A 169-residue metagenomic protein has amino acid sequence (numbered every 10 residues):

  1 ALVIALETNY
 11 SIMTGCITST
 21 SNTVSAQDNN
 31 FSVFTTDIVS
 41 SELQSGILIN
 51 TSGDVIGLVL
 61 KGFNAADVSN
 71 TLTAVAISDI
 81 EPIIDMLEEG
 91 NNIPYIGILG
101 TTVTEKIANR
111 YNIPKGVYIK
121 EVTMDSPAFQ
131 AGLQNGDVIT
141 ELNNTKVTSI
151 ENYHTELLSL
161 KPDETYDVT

Functional and structural regions predicted by a protein language model:
A1, S52-V55, G136: Short, glycine-anchored, charge-dense loop/turn motifs used at functional sites
A1-Y10: Short glycine/Trp-rich loop-beta-loop segment that forms part of the substrate-binding cleft
V3-I4, N70, I83, N152-L157 (+1 more regions): Short beta-alpha junctions and helix-cap segments that line functional grooves
I4, A66-T71, T140-N143: Second-shell loop/turn segments in exported
M13-N70, K115-K120: Active-site region of chymotrypsin-like
E42, E88-E141, T145-E156, E164: PDZ/PDZ-like groove recognition
I49-N50, L133, L160: Short, well-ordered loop/turn sites that connect or cap secondary structure elements
T51, V55-Y111: C-terminal cap/linker of serine protease catalytic domains
